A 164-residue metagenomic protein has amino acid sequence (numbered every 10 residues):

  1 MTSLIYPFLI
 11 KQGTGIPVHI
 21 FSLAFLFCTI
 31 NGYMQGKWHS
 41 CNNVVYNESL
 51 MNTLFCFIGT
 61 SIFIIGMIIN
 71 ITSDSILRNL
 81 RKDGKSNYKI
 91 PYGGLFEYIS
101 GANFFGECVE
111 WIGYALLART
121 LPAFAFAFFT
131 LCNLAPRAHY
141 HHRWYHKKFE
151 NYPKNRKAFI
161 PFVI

Functional and structural regions predicted by a protein language model:
M1-V18, G32-V44: Internal transmembrane alpha-helix with an interfacial aromatic "cap," most often the third helix
G13-L23, M51-T53: Interfacial transmembrane-helix boundary/kink motif in multi-pass membrane proteins
F25-M34, I62-I68: Hydrophobic core of alpha-helical transmembrane segments in multi-pass integral membrane proteins
C28-V45, G106-Y114: Hydrophobic alpha-helical transmembrane segments in multi-pass integral membrane proteins
Y46-I164: Hydrophobic transmembrane alpha-helices
